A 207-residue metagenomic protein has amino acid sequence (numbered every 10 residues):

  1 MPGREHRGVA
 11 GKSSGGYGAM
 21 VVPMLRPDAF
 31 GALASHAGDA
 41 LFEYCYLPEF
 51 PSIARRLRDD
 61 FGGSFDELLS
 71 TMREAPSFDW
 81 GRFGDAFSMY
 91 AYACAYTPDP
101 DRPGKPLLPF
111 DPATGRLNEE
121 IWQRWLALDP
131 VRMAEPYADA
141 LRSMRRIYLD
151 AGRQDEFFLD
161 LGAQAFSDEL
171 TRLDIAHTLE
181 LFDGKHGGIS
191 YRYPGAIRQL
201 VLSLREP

Functional and structural regions predicted by a protein language model:
M1-P207: Non-catalytic cap/lid and distal C-terminal segments of serine-dependent acyl enzymes
